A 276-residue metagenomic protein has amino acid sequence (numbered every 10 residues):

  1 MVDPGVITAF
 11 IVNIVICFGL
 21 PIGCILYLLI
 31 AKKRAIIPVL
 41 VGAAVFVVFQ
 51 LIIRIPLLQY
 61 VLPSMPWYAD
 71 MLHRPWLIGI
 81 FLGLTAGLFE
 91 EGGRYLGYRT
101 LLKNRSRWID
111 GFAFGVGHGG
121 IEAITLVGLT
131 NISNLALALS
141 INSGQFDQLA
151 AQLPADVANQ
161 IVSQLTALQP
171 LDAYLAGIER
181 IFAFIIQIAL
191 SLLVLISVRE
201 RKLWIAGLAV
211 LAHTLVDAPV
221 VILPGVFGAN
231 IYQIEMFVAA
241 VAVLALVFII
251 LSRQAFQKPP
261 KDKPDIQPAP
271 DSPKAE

Functional and structural regions predicted by a protein language model:
M1-E276: Hydrophobic alpha-helical segments at protein termini of multi-pass membrane proteins
